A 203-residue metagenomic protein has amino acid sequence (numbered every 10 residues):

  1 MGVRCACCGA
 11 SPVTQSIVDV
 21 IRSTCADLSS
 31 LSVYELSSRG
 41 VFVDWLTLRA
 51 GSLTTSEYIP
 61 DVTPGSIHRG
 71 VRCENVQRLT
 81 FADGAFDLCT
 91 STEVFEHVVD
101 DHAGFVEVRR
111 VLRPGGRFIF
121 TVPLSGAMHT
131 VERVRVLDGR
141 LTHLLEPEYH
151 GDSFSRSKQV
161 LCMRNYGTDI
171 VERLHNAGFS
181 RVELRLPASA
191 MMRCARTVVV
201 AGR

Functional and structural regions predicted by a protein language model:
M1-R78, A82, R135-D138, K158 (+4 more regions): Conserved N-terminal segment of class I S-adenosyl-L-methionine
G40-F42, E96, G126: Glycine-rich nucleotide phosphate-binding loop and flanking beta-alpha elements of Rossmann-like dinucleotide-binding
D83, D101-H102: Conserved strand-to-helix beginnings and helix N-cap segments that scaffold or border functional pockets
C89-T90: Hydrophobic beta-strand segment of the Class I
E93-H97, T121: Short catalytic micro-motifs in class I SAM-dependent methyltransferases
H102-G202: S-adenosyl-L-methionine-dependent methyltransferase catalytic module, highlighting the catalytic core
